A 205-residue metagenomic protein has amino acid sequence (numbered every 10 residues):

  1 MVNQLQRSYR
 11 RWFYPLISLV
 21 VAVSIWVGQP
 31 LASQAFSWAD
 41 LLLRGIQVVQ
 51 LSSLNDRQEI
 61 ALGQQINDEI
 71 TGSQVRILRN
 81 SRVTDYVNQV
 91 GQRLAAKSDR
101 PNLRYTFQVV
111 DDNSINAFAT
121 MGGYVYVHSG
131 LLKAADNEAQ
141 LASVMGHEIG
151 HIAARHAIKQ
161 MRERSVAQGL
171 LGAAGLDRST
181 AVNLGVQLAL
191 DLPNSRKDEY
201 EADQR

Functional and structural regions predicted by a protein language model:
V2-R205: A Zn2+-metalloprotease active-site environment signal
